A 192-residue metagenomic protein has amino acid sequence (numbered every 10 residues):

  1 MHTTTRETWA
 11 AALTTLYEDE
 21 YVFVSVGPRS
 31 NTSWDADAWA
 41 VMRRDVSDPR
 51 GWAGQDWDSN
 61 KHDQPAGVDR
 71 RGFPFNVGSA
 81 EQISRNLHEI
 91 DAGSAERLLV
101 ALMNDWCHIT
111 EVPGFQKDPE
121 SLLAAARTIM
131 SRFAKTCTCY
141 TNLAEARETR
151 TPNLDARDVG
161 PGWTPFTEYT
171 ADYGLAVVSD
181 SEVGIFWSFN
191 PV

Functional and structural regions predicted by a protein language model:
M1-A134: Long, contiguous N-terminal structural blocks used for assembly/anchoring
E120-V192: Acidic, proline/glycine-rich low-complexity IDRs
